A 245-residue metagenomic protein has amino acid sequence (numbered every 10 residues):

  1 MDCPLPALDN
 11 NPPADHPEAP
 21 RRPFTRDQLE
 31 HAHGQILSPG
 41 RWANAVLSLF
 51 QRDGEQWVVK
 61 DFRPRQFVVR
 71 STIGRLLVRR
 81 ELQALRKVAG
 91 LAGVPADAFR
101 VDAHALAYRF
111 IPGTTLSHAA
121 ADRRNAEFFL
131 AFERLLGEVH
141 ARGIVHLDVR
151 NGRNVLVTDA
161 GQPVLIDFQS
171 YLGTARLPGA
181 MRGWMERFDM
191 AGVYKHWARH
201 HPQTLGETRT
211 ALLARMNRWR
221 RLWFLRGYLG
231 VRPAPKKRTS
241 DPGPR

Functional and structural regions predicted by a protein language model:
M1-S38, W223, P235-G243: Juxta-kinase regulatory segment immediately upstream of eukaryotic protein kinase catalytic domains
A32-R79: ATP-binding glycine-rich loop module of kinase domains
L49-G54, F110, T158-D159: Active-site beta-strand termini and strand-to-loop segments that position acidic
G74, V78, A84-A131: Conserved structural core of kinase catalytic domains
R134-E138: Conserved hydrophobic core/spine positions of the Hanks-type protein kinase catalytic domain
A141-V157: Catalytic-loop of the protein kinase fold
T158-R245: C-lobe/activation-segment region of protein kinase-like
